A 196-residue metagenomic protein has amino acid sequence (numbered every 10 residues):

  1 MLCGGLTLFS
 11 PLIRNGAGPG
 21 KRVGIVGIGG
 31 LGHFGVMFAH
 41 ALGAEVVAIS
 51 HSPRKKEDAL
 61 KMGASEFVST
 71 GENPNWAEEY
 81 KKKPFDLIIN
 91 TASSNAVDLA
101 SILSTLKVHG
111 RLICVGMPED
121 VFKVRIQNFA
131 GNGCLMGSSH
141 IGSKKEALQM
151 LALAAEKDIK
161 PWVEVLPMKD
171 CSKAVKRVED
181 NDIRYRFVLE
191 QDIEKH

Functional and structural regions predicted by a protein language model:
M1-R14, V26-F34: A glycine-rich, Thr/Ser-enriched phosphate-binding loop motif common to dinucleotide/cofactor-binding enzymes
L12, V36, K56, L99-I102 (+1 more regions): Generic hydrophobic/aromatic pocket-lining and core-packing "Φ" positions
I13-G18, S104: Glycine-rich helix-loop-beta junction characteristic of Rossmann-like nucleotide cofactor-binding loops
P19-I28, H40-A100: Adenosine-nucleotide cofactor-binding segment
H51-D58, D120-I126, E146-Q149: Short, glycine/polar-rich helix-capping loops at beta-to-alpha or helix-loop-helix junctions that flank or form
A100-S101, K144-H196: C-terminal hydrophobic helical "lid"/dimerization subdomain of Rossmann-like NAD(P)H-dependent oxidoreductases
L106-V108: Helix-to-beta-strand junctions that scaffold the AdoMet/dcAdoMet cofactor pocket in Class I SAM-dependent enzymes
R111-I113, V124-E164: Rossmann-fold dehydrogenase core element
